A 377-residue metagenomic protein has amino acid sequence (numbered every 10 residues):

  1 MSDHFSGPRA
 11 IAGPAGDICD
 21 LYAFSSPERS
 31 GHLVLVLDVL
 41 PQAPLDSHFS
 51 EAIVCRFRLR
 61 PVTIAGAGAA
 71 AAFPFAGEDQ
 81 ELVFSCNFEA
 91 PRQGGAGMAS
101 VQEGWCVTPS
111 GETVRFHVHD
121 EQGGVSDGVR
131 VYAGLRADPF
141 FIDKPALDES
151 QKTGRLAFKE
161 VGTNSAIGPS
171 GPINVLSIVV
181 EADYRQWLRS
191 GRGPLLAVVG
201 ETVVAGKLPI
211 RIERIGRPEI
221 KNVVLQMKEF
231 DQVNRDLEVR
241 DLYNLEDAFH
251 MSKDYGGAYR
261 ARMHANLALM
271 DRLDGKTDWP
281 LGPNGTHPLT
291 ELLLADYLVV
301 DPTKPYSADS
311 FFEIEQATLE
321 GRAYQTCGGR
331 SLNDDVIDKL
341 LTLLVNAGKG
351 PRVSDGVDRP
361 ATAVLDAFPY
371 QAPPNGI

Functional and structural regions predicted by a protein language model:
M1-I377: Surface-exposed extracytoplasmic segments
